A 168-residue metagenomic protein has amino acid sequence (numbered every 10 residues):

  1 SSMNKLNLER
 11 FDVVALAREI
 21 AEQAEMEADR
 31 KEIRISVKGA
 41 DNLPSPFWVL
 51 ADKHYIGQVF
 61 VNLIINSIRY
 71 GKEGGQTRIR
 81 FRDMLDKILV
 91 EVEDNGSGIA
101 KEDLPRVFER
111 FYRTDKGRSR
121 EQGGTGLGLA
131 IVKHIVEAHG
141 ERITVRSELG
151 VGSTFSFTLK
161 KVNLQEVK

Functional and structural regions predicted by a protein language model:
S1-L6, P44-A51: Conserved micro-motifs of the catalytic ATP-binding
N7-E22, S36, R82: A conserved beta-strand-to-alpha-helix junction within the catalytic ATP-binding
E27-N42: Short conserved segments within the C-terminal catalytic ATPase subdomain
S67-I68: Short helix-loop "hinge" at the ATP-lid/N-box region of the Bergerat-fold HATPase_c
G74-D86: Short beta-strand/loop element within the Bergerat-fold HATPase_c
I99-R113, K133: Short conserved segment of the HATPase_c
G140-E141: Conserved glycine-rich
